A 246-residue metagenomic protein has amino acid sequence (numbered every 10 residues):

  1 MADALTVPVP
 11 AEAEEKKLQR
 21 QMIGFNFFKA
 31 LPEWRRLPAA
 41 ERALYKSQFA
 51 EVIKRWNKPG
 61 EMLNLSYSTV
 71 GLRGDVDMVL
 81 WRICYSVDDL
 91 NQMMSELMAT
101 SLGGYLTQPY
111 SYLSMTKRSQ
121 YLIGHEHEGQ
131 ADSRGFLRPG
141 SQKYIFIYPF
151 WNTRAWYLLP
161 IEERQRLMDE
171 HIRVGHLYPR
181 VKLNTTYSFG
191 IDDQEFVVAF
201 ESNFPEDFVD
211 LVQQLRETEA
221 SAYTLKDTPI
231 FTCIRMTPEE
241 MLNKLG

Functional and structural regions predicted by a protein language model:
M1-N57, Y85-L90, P109-L177, F189 (+3 more regions): Short S/T/G/P-rich N-terminal loop/turn motif that feeds into the first structured element of a domain
E12, N64-V70, L97-A99, R134-F136 (+1 more regions): Catalytic micro-motifs at enzyme active sites that drive phosphoryl/nucleotidyl and oxygen chemistry
Q21-I23, V76-M78, K143-I145, Q194-V197: Short, surface-exposed beta-edge/turn micro-motifs
K29, Y67-T69, I83: Acidic/polar N-terminal loop/beta-strand segments that form early-domain functional surfaces
I53-V76, L106-R118, I172-V197, L211 (+1 more regions): Short, glycine- and small/hydrophobic-rich beta-strand elements in well-ordered beta-sheets
L72-S114: Hydrophobic/aromatic-rich structural module bridging two neighboring secondary-structure elements via a short loop
L97-Y105, L215-T224: A common structural junction motif
